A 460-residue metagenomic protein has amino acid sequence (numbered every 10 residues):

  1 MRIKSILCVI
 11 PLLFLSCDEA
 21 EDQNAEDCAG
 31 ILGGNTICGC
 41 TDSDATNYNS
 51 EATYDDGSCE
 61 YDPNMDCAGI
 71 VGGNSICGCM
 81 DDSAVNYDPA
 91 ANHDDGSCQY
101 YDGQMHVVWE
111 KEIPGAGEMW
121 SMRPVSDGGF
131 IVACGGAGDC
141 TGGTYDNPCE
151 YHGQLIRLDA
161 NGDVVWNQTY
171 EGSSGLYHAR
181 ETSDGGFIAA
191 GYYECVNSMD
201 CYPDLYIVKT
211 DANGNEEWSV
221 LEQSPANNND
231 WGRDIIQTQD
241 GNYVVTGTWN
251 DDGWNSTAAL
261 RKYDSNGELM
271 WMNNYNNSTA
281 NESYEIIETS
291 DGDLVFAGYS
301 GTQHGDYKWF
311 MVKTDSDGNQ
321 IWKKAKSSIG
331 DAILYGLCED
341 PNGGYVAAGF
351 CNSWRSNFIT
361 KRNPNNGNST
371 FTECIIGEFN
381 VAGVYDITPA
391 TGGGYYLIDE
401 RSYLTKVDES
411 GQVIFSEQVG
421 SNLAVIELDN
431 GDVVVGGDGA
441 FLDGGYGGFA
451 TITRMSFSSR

Functional and structural regions predicted by a protein language model:
R2-V108, G138-C149, Y446-G447, S456-R460: Primarily marks secretory-pathway-exposed extracellular/lumenal segments that are disulfide- and glycosylation-prone
Y101-R460: A sequence-level/structural motif corresponding to short, flexible coil/turn segments enriched in small polar residues
